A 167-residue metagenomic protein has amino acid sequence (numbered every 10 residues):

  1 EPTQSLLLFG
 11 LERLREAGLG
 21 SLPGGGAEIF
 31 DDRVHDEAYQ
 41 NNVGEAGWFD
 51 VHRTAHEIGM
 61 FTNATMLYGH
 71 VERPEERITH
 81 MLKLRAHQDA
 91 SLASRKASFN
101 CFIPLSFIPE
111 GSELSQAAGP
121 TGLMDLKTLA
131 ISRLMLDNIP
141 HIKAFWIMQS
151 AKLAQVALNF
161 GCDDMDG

Functional and structural regions predicted by a protein language model:
E1-S5, V34-E45, L114-G119: Glycine-rich tight-turn/loop motif centered on a GG-T
G10-A27, A46-E113, G122-K152, V156-N159: Conserved C-terminal portion of the radical SAM core fold that forms the substrate/S-adenosylmethionine-binding
F30-D32: Glycine/Thr-rich phosphate-binding loops of Rossmann-like dinucleotide-binding domains
D164-G167: Glycine-rich phosphate-binding active-site loops on the catalytic face of alpha/beta enzymes
